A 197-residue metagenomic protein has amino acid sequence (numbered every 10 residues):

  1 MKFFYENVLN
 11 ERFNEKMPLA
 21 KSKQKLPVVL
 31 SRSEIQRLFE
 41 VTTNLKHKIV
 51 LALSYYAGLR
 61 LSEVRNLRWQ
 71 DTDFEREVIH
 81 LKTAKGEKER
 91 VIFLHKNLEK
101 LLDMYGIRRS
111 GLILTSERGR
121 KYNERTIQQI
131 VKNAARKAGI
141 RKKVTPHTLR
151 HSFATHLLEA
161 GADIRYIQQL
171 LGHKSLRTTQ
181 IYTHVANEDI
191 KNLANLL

Functional and structural regions predicted by a protein language model:
M1-L197: Conserved catalytic core of the tyrosine transesterase superfamily
